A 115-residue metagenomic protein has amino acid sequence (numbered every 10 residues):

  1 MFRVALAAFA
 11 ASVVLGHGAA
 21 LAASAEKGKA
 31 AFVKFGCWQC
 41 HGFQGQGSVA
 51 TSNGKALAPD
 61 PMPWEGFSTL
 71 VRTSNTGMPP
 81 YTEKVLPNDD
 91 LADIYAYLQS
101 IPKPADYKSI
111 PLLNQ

Functional and structural regions predicted by a protein language model:
M1-F2: N-terminal secretory signal peptides that target proteins for export/translocation
A5-G16: Bacterial N-terminal signal peptides
G18-A22: Boundary at the C-terminal end of the N-terminal hydrophobic targeting segment
A23-E26, K34-F35, F43, P80-Q115: Flexible coil segments in periplasmic/lumen-exposed cytochrome c-class electron-transfer proteins
K29, V33, G42-P80, K84: Gly/Gly-Pro-rich "capping" loops immediately C-terminal to redox-active cysteine motifs in periplasmic/lumenal
Q39: Short, cysteine/histidine-rich loop/knuckle motifs that typically chelate Zn2+
